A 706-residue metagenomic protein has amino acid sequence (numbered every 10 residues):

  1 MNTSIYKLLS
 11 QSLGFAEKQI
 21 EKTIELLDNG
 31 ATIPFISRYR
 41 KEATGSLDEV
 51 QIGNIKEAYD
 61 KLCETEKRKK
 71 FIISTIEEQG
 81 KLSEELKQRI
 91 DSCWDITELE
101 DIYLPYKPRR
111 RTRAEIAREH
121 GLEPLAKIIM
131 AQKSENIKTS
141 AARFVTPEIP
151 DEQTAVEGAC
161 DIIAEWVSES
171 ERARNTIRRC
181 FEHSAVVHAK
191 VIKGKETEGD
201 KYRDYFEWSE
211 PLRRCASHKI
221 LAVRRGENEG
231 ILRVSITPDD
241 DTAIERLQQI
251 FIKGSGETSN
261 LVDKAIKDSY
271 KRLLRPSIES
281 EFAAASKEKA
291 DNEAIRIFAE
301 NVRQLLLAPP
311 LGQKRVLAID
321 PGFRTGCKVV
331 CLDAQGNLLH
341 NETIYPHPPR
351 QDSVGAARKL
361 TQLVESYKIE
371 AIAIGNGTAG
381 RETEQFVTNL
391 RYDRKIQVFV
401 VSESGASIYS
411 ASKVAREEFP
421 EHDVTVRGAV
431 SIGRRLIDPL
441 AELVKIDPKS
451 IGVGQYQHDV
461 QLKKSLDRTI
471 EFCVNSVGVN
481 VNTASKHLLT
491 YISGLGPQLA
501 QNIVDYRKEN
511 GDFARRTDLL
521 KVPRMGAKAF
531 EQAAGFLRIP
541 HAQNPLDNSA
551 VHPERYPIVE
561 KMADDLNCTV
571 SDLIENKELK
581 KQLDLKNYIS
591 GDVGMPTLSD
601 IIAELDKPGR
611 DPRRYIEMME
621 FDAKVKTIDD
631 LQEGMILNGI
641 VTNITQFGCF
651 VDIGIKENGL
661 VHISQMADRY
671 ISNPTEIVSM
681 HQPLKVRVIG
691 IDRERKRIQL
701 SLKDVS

Functional and structural regions predicted by a protein language model:
I20, N341-P348, A371, A411-V424 (+6 more regions): Short beta-alpha connecting loops at secondary-structure transitions that line or flank enzyme active sites
E25-D28, P105, I116-E119, A222-G226 (+16 more regions): Replace "in large, NTP-powered and nucleic-acid-processing enzymes" with "in large, NTP-powered factors and other
T32-I33, T44, D48-E115, H120-P150 (+5 more regions): Accessory alpha-helical DNA-binding modules that contact the DNA backbone or grooves
Y39-K41, M130, D239, P321 (+11 more regions): Short, ordered loop/turn segments at secondary-structure junctions
Q51-N54, K61, T65-A318, G322-H422 (+1 more regions): Duplex nucleic acid-engaging cores and interfaces of nucleic-acid transaction enzymes
E98, F399, G405, S410-V477 (+1 more regions): Long, charge-rich intrinsically disordered scaffolds of nucleic-acid metabolism proteins
F144-E152, W208, L247-L274, I278 (+4 more regions): Low-complexity, acidic/Ser/Thr- and charged residue-rich accessory regions of DNA metabolism proteins
R179-V186, I319-F323, G377-E382, V401-I408 (+5 more regions): A glycine-rich phosphate-binding loop feature that marks nucleotide/adenosyl-phosphate handling sites
